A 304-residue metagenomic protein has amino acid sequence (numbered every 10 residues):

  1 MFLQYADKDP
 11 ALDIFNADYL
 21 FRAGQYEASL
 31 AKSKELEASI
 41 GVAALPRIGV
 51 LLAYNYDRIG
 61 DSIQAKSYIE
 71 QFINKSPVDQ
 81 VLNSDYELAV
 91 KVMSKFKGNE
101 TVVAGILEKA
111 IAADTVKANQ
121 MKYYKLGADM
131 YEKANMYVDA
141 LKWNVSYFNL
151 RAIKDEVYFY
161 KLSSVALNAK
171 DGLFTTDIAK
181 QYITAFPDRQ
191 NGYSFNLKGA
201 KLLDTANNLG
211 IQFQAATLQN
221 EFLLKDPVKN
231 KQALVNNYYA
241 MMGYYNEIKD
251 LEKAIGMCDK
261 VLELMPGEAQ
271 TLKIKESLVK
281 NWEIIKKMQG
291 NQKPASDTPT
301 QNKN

Functional and structural regions predicted by a protein language model:
M1-I248, K253, M257-D259, M265-P266 (+1 more regions): Alpha-solenoid helical repeat scaffolds
Q289-N291: Intrinsically disordered, low-complexity mixed-charge segments
K293-N304: Long, low-complexity, intrinsically disordered segments
